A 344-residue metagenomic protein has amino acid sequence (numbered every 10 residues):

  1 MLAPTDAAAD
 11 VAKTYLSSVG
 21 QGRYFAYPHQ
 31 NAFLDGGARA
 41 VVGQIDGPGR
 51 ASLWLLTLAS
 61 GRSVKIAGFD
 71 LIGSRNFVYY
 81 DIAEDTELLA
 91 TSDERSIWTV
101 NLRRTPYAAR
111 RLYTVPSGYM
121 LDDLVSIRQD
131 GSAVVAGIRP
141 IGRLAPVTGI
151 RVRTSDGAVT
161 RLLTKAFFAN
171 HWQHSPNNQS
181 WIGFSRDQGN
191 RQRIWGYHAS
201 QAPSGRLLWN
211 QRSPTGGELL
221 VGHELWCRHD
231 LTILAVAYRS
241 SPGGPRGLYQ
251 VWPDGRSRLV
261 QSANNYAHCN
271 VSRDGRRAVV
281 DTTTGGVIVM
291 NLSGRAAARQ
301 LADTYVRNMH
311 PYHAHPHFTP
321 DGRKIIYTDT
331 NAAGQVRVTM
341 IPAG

Functional and structural regions predicted by a protein language model:
M1-T14, A145-P146: Blade/loop signatures of beta-propeller domains
Y15-A51: Beta-strand-rich domains and repeat architectures in extracellular enzymes and scaffolds, especially beta-propellers
Q30-R39, F77-S92, L124-V134, W172-G183 (+3 more regions): Blade-terminus and WD-like Trp-Asp/Gly-His loop motifs, strongest in beta-propeller folds
V41-G47, Y79, L88-S96, V100-L102 (+5 more regions): Beta-strand C-termini and the immediately following turn/loop, strongest in propeller blades
P48-W54, E94-N101, R143-I150, N190-G196 (+3 more regions): Structural motif
G68-A83, A90-P146, R161-F167: Asp-box/WD-like beta-propeller blade repeats and closely related beta-sheet repeat scaffolds
L259-N270, A296-H317: Conserved blade-ending motifs and adjacent loop-strand segments that build the rim/top face of beta-propeller domains
Y312-G344: Blade-level signature of beta-propeller repeat domains, shared across WD40, Kelch, NHL, RCC1 and BNR/Asp-box propellers
